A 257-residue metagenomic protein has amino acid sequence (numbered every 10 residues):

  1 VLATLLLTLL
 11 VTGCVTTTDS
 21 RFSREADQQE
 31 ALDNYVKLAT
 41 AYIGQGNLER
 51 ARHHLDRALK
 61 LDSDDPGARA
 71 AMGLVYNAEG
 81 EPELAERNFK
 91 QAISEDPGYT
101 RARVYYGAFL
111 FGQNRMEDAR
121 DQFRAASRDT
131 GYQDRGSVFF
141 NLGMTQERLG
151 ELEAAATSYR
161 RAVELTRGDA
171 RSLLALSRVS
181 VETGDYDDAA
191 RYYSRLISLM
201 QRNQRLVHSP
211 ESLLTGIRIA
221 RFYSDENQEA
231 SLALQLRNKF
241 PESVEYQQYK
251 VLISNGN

Functional and structural regions predicted by a protein language model:
L10-A31, G256-N257: Bacterial Sec signal peptide processing site at the extreme N-terminus
D27, L61, E95-D96, D129-G131 (+3 more regions): Structural marker of alpha-solenoid helical repeat scaffolds
N34, A68, A102, G136-V138 (+4 more regions): TPR alpha-solenoid repeat register
G44, A78-E79, G112-Q113, D129 (+4 more regions): Register position in tetratricopeptide repeats
